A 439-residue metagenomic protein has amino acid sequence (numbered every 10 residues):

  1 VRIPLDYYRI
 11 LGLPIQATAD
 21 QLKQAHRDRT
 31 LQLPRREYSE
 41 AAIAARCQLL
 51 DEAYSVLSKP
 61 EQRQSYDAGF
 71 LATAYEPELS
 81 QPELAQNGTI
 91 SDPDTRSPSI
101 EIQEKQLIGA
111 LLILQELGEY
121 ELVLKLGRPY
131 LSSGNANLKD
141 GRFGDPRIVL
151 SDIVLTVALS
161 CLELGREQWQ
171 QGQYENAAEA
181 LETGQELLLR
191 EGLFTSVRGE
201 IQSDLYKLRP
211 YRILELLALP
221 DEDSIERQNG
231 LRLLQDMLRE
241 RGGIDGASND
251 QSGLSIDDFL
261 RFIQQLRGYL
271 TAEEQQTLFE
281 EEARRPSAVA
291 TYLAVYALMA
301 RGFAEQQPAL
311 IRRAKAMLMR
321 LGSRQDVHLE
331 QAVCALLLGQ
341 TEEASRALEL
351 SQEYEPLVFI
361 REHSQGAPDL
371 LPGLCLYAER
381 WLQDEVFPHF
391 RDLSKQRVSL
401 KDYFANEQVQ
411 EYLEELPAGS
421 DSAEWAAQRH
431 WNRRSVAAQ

Functional and structural regions predicted by a protein language model:
V1-Y38, L49-V56, R63-Y75: N-terminal J-domain/J-like co-chaperone modules of DnaJ/Hsp40 proteins
H26, Q115, Y120, L126-Y130 (+9 more regions): Inward-facing hydrophobic residues that define packing positions of alpha-helical scaffold repeats
L50, L107-A110, R142, V149 (+5 more regions): TPR repeat positional signature
S99, Q103, I108-E119, L150 (+6 more regions): Hydrophobic/aromatic side-chain positions at a characteristic register within alpha-helices of tetratricopeptide repeats
A110-L114, A158, G165, A247-D250 (+4 more regions): Conserved small-residue packing positions in alpha-helical repeats and bundles
R128, S255-G268, Q276-R320: Alpha-helical adaptor scaffolds
G134-G144, L187-G199, S323-C334, Y354-A367: Boundary/linker segments of alpha-helical solenoid repeat arrays
L370, E379-Q439: Long C-terminal extensions of eukaryotic subunits of large macromolecular complexes
